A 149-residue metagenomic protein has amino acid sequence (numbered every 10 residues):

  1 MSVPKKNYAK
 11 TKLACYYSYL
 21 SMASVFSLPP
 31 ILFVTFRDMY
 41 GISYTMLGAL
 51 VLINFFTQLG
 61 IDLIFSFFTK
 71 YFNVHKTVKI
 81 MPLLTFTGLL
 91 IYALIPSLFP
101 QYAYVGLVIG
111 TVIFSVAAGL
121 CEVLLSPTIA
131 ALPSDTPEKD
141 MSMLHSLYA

Functional and structural regions predicted by a protein language model:
P4-L32, D38, V112: Pair of pore-lining "gating" transmembrane helices in MFS-fold secondary transporters
L20, G88, Y102-C121: Hydrophobic core of transmembrane alpha-helices in multi-pass small-molecule transporters, especially MFS/SLC-type
A23, N54-F56, A149: Short hydrophobic/small-residue motifs within alpha-helical transmembrane segments of multi-pass transporter-like
S27, N54-L63: Residue-level signature of mid-helix packing/kink "hotspots" within the transmembrane helices of 12-pass Major
I61-K76: Helix-to-loop junctions at the C-terminal end of transmembrane segments in multipass secondary transporters
L83-Q101: C-terminal ends and interior cores of transmembrane alpha-helices in multi-pass membrane transporters/permeases
G119-S134: Intracellular juxtamembrane helix-capping segments at the cytosolic ends of symmetry-related transmembrane helices
